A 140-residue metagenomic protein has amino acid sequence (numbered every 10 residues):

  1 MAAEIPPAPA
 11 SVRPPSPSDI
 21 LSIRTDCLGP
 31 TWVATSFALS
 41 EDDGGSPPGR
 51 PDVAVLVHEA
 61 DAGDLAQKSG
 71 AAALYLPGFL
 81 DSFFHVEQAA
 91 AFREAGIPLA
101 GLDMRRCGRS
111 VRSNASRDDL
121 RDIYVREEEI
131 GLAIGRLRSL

Functional and structural regions predicted by a protein language model:
A2-Q67: N-terminal cap/lid segment of alpha/beta-hydrolase-fold proteins
K68-S69, L140: Short, flexible coil/linker segments at domain boundaries that flank nucleotide/cofactor-interacting
S69-G78: Short beta-strand element of the alpha/beta-hydrolase
Y75, E87, A91, E129-R136: Generic beta-strand or strand-like secondary-structure segments
P77-F83, R138: Structural motif corresponding to the C-terminal cap of alpha-helices
D81-A89, R93-S113: Conserved alpha/beta-hydrolase
R112-L120: Short acidic, glycine/Ser/Thr-rich loop/turn "cap" segments at secondary-structure junctions
D119-L140: Alpha/beta-hydrolase active-site loop
